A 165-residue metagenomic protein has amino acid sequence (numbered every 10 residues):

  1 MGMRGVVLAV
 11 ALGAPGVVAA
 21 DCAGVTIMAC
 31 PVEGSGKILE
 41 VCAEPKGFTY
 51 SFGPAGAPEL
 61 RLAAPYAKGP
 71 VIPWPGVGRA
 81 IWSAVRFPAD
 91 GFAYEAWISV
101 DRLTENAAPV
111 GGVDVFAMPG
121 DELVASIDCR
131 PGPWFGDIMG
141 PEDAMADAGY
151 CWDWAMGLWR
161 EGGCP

Functional and structural regions predicted by a protein language model:
G2-A9: Sec-dependent signal peptide recognition, specifically the positively charged N-region followed immediately by
A14-V17: N-terminal signal peptide c-region/cleavage motif recognized by signal peptidases
A20-P165: Cysteine-centric segments in proteins
